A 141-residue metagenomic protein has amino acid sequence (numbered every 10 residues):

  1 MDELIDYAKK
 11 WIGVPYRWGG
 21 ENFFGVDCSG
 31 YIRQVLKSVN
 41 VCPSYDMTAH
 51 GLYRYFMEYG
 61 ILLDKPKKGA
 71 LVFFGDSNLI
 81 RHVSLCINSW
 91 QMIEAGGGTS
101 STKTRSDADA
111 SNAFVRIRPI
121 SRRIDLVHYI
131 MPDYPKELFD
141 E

Functional and structural regions predicted by a protein language model:
E3, Y45, A49-R54, E58-L63 (+1 more regions): Aromatic- and glycine-rich peptidoglycan recognition patches
Y7-G51: Secreted/periplasmic proteins that engage bacterial cell-wall peptidoglycan
I32-V35, V72, V83, S101-T102: Hydrophobic aliphatic residue packing
K68-A70: Loop/turn positions that initiate beta-strands
F73-F74, E94: A generic structural signal for residues embedded in beta-strands
D76-N78: Short polar/acidic secondary-structure junctions
